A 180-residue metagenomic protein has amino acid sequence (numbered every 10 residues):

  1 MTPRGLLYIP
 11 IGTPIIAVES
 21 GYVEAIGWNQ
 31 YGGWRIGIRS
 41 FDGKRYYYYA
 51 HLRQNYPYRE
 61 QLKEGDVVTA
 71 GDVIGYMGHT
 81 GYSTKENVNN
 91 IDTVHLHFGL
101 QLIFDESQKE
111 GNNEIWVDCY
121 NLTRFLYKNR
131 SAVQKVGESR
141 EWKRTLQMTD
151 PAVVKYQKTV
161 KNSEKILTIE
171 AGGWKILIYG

Functional and structural regions predicted by a protein language model:
M1, A50, G99-Q101: Residues in well-ordered beta-strands of folded domains
T2-P10: N-terminal post-signal-peptidase region of extra-cytosolic proteins
P3, R39, A50, G78 (+1 more regions): Residue-level detector of conserved, well-ordered beta-strand and adjacent loop positions that form binding/recognition
P10-G12, A17-Q61, K85-V94: Zn2+-dependent peptidoglycan hydrolase active-site motif and core
G21-V23, G65-M77: A structural signal for short beta-strand/turn segments enriched in small hydrophobics and glycine
N29-Y31, V73-Y82: Short, charged beta-turn/beta-strand-edge "cap" motif at the junction between a beta-strand and an adjacent loop
Y82, E86-G180: Acidic, glycine-rich catalytic/binding loops that coordinate metals and/or anionic ligands
